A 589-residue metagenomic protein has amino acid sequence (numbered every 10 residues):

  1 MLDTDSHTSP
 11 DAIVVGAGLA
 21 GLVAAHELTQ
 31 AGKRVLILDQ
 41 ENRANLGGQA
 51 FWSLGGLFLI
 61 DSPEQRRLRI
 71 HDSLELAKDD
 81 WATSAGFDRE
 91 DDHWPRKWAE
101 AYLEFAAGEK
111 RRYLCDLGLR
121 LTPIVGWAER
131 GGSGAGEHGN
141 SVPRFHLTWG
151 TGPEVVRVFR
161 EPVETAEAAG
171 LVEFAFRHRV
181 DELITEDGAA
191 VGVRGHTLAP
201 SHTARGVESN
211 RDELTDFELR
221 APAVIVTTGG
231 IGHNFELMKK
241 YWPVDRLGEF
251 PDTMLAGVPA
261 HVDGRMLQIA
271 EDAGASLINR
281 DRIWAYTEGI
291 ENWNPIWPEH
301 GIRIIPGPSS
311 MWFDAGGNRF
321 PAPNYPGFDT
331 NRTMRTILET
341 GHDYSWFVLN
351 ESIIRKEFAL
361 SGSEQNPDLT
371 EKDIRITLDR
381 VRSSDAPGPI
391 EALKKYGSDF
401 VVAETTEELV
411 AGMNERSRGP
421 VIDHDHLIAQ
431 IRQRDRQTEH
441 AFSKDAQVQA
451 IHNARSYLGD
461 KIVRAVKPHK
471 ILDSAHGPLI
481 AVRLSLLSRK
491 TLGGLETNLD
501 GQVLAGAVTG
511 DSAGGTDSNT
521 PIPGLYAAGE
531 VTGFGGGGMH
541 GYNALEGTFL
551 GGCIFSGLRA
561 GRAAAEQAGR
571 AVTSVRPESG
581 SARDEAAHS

Functional and structural regions predicted by a protein language model:
M1-A12, Q30, E566-E585: Extreme N-terminal leader/targeting segments of oxidoreductases
A12-I37: N-terminal Rossmann-like FAD-binding beta1-loop-alpha1 element of flavoenzymes
Q30-F51: Glycine-rich FAD pyrophosphate-binding loop
F51-W81: N-terminal glycine-rich dinucleotide-binding loop that anchors FAD/FMN and/or NAD(P) in oxidoreductases
A99-F217, F235-E236, I290, I431-A475: Conserved redox-cofactor binding core of oxidoreductases
S201-W293, E546, L550-R559, A563: Glycine-rich loop(s) and the adjacent beta-strand/alpha-helix scaffold that form part
L267, S276-E415, G419-I422: An anion/pyrophosphate-binding glycine-rich loop and adjacent beta-alpha core in soluble alpha-beta enzymes
G419-G535: A glycine-rich dinucleotide-binding beta-alpha-beta segment and adjacent secondary-structure elements that constitute
